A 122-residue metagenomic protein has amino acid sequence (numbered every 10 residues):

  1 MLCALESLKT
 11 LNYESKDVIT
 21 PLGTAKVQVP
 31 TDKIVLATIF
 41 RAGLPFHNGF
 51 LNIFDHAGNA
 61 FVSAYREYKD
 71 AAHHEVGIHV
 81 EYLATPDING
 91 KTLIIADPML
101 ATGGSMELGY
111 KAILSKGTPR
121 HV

Functional and structural regions predicted by a protein language model:
M1-V122: PRPP-associated nucleotide enzymes
